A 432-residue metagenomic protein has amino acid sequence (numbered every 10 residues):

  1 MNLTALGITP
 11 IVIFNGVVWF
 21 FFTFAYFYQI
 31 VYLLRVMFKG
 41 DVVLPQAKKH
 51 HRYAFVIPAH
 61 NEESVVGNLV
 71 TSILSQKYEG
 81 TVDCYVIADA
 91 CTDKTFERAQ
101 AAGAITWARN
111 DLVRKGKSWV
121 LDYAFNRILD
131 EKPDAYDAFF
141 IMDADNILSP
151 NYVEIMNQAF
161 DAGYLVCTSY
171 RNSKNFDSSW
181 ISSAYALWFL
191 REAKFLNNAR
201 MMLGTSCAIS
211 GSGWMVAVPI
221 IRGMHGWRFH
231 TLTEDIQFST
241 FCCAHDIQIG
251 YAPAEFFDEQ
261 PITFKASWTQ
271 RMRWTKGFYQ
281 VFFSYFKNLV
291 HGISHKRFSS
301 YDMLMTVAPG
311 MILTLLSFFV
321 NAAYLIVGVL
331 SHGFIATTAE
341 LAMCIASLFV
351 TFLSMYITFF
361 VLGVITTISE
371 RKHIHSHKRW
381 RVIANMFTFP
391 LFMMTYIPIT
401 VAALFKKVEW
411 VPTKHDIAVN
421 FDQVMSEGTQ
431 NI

Functional and structural regions predicted by a protein language model:
M1-T71: N-proximal low-complexity "stem/linker" segments adjacent to membrane-targeting elements
V31-H50, K287-M303, V327-I432: Juxtamembrane C-terminal module of membrane proteins
H51-A54, D83, Q237: Cell-envelope/extracellular polymer assembly enzymes that use nucleotide-activated donors
G67, D93-Q100, N151: Acidic helix N-cap motif at the loop->helix transition within catalytic regions of sugar-transfer enzymes
T71-T81: Short, acidic, metal-binding catalytic loop of nucleotide-sugar glycosyltransferases
A88-F96, D111-V113, I147: A conserved acidic beta->alpha catalytic loop
K94, M142-A159: Acidic donor-binding/catalytic loop of UDP-sugar-dependent glycosyltransferases, especially processive GT2
N110-K132, N151-T231, M272-Y279, F283: Long helical/loop segments within the catalytic core of UDP-sugar-dependent glycosyltransferases, especially the large
